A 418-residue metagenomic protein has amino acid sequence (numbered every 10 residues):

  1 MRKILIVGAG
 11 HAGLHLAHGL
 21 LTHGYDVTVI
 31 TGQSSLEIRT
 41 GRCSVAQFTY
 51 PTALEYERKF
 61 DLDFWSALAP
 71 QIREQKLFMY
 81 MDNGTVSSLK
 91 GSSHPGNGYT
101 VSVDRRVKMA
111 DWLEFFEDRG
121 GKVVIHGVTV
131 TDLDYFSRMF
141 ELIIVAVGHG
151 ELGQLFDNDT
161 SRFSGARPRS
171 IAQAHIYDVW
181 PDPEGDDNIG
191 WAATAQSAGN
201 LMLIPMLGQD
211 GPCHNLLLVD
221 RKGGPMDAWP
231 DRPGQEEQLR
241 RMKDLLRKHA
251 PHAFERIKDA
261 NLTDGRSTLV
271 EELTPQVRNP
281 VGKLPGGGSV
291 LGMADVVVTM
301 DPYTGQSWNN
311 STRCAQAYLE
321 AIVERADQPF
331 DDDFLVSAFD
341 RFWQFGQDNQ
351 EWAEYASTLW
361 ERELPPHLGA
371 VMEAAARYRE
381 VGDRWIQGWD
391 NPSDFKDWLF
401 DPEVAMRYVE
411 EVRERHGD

Functional and structural regions predicted by a protein language model:
M1-A12: Beta1/beta-strand and adjacent pyrophosphate-binding region of the FAD-binding site in flavoprotein oxidoreductases
V7-A9, L21-R42: Glycine-rich FAD pyrophosphate-binding loop
Q33-N83: N-terminal FAD cofactor-binding segment of flavoenzymes
S66-D157: Conserved N-terminal helical subregion
F156-W191: Central beta-strand plus flanking loop segment that forms part of the substrate or channel wall within the catalytic
A195-E271: Conserved FAD/dinucleotide-binding core of flavoprotein oxidoreductases
V270-V298, P302: FAD-binding beta-loop-beta segment adjacent to the flavin cofactor pocket
T304-G305, E320-D418: C-terminal helical "tail/cap" subdomain of flavin- and related membrane-associated enzymes
